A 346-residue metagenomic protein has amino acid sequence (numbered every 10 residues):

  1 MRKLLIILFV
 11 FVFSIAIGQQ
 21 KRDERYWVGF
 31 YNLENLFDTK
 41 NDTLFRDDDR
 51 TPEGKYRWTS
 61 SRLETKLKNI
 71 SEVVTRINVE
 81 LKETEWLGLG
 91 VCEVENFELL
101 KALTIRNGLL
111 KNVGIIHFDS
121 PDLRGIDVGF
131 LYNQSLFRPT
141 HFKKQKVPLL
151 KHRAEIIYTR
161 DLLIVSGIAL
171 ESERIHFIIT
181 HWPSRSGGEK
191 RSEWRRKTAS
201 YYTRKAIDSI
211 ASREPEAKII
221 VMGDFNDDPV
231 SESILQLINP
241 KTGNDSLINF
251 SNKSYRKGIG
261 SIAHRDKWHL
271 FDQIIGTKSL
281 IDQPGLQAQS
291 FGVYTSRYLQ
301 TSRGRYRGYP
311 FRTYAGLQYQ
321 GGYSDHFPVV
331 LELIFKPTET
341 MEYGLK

Functional and structural regions predicted by a protein language model:
K3-F13: Sec-dependent N-terminal signal peptides
G18-R106, L110, I116-I126, R297 (+3 more regions): N-terminal, active-site-proximal structural segment of metallo-dependent hydrolase catalytic domains
Q19-Q20, I207-I219, D227-K346: Metal-dependent phosphoester-hydrolase catalytic domains
Y31-L33, K66, I70, V74-L100 (+6 more regions): Active-site beta-strand/loop signature of hydrolases that rely on acidic residues for catalysis
L33-F37, V94-E98, S120-R124, L136-R138 (+6 more regions): Solvent-exposed loop/turn segments at secondary-structure junctions within structured extracellular/periplasmic domains
P52-L63, E85-V91, H117-F118, K151-R153 (+4 more regions): Second-shell loop/turn segments in exported
V94-W182: Structured beta-strand-rich core segments of catalytic domains in phosphoester-bond hydrolases
H117, L163, G167-S254: Extracytoplasmic, non-cytosolic globular domains
